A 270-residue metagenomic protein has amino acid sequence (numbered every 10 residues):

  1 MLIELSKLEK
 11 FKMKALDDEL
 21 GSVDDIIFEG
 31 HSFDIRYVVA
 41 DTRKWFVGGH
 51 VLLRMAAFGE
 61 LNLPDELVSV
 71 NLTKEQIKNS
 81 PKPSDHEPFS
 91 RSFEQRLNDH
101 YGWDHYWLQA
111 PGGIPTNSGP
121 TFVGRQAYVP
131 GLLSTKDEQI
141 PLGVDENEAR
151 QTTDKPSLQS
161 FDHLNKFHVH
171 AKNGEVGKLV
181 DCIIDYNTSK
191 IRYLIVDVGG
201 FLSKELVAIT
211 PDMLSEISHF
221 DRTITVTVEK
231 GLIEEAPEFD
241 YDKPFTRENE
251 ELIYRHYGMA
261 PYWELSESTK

Functional and structural regions predicted by a protein language model:
M1-K270: Peripheral interaction segments used for macromolecular assembly
